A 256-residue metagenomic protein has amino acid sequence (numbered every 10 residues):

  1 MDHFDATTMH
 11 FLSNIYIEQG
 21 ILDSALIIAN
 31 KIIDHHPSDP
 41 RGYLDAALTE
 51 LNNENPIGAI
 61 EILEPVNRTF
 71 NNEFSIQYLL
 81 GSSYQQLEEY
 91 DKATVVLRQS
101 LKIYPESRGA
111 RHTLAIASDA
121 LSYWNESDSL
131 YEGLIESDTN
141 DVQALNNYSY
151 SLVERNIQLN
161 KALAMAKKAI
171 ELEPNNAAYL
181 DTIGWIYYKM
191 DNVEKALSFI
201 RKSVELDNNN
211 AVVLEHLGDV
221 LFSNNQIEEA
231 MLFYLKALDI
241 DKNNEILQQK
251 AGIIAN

Functional and structural regions predicted by a protein language model:
M1, K31-D34, P65-R68, Q99-K102 (+4 more regions): Conserved structural position within tetratricopeptide repeats
N14, L48, S82, I116 (+4 more regions): Residue-level recognition of tetratricopeptide repeat
E18, N52-N53, Q86, A120-L121 (+4 more regions): Register position in tetratricopeptide repeats
